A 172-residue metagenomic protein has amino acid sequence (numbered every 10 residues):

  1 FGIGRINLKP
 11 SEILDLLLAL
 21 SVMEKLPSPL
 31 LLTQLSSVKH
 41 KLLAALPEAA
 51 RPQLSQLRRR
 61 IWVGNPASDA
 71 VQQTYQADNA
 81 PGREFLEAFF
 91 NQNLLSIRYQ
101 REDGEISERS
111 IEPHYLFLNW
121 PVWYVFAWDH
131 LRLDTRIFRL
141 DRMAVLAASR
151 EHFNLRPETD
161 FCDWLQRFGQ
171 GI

Functional and structural regions predicted by a protein language model:
F1-G4: Basic, amphipathic "hinge/linker" alpha-helix immediately C-terminal to the N-terminal HTH DNA-binding motif
N7, S110, I137: Short aromatic/basic micro-patch
P10-E84: Bulky hydrophobic/aromatic content
R58-P66, Q100-E102, W128-H130: Histidine- and/or cysteine-centered catalytic micro-motif in compact active-site loops
N79-P81, S96-R98, S107, V125-I172: Surface-exposed, charged, gly/pro-rich loop-and-adjacent secondary-structure segments at domain edges
A88-Y99: A short, Trp-centered hydrophobic/proline-enriched beta-strand micro-motif
H114-Y115: Short, surface-exposed charged micro-motifs
